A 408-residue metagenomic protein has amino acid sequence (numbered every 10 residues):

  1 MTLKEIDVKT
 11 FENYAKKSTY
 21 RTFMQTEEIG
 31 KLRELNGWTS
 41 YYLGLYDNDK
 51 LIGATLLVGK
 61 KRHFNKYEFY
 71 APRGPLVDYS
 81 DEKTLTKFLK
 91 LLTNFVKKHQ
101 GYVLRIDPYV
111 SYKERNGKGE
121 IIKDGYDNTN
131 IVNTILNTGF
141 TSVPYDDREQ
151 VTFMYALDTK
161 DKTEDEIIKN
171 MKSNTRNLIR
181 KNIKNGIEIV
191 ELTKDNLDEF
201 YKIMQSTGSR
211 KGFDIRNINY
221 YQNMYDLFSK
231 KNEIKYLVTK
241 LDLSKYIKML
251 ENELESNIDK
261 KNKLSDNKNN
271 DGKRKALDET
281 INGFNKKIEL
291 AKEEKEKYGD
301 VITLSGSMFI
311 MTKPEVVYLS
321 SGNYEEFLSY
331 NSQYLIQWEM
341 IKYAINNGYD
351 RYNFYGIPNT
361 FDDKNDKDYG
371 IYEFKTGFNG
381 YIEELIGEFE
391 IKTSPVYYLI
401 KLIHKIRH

Functional and structural regions predicted by a protein language model:
K4-N48, I52-F64, K113, T138-D147 (+2 more regions): A conserved beta-strand-loop-helix scaffold within acyl/acetyltransferase catalytic domains
Y42, I357-H408: C-terminal catalytic domain of photolyase/cryptochrome flavoproteins, centering on the FAD-binding pocket
N65-D147, L304-S305, M311-F378: Acyl-donor binding region in acyl/amide transferases
Y102, V151-L157, N185: Generic beta-strand structural signal
P108-Y109, Y145-E149, E191-D195, Y355-G356 (+1 more regions): Acidic carboxylate-rich catalytic motifs and surrounding loops in phosphoryl-/glycosyl-chemistry enzymes
K113-E114, T152, E199, F361-D362 (+1 more regions): Generic structural signal for helix capping and beta-alpha/helix-loop junctions
